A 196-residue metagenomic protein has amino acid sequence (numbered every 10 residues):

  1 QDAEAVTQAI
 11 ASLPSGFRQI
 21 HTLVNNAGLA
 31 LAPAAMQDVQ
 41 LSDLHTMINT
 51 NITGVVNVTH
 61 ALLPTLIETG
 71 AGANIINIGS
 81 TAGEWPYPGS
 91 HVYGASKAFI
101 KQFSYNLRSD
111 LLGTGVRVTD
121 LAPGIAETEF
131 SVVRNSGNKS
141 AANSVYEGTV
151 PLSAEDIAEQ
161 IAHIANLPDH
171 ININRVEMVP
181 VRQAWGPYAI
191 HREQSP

Functional and structural regions predicted by a protein language model:
Q1-Q8, L41: The beta1-alpha1 cofactor-binding region of Rossmann-like NAD(H)/NADP(H)-dependent oxidoreductases
A34-M36, Q40-T46: Substrate-binding pocket helix/loop in short-chain dehydrogenase/reductase
T59, S96: Active-site helix of classical SDR
P64, Y105, S109-D110: Alpha-helical segment proximal to the catalytic Tyr-Lys
S80: Residue(s) in the substrate-gating loop at a strand-loop-helix junction that position the organic substrate next
W85-H91: Active-site loop immediately N-terminal to the catalytic Tyr-X3-Lys motif of short-chain dehydrogenase/reductase
D120-G124, K139-P187: C-terminal helical subdomain
